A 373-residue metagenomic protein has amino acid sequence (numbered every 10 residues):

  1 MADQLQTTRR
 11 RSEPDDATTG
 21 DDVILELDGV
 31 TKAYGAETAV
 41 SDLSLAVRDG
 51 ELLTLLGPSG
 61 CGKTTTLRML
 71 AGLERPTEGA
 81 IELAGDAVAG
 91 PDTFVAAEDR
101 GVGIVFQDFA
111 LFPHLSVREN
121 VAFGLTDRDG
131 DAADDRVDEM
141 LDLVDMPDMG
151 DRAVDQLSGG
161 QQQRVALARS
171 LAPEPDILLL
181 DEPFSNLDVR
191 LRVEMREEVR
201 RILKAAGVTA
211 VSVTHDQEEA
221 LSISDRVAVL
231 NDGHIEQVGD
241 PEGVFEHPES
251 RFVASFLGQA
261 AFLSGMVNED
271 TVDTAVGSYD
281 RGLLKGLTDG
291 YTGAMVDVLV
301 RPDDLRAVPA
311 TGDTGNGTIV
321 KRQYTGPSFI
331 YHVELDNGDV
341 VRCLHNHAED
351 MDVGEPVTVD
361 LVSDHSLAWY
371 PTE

Functional and structural regions predicted by a protein language model:
E26, A46, E82, D350 (+1 more regions): ABC ATPase nucleotide-binding domain
K32, S44-V47: Conserved A-loop
L56-P58: The feature captures the beta-strand-to-loop junction immediately N-terminal to the Walker
A71: Helix-to-loop junction immediately C-terminal to a conserved catalytic motif
G79-G90: Conserved ABC transporter NBD signature motif
A97, G101-Q107, L111-S255: ABC ATPase nucleotide-binding domains
E249-T318, E334-M351: ATPase nucleotide-binding modules
